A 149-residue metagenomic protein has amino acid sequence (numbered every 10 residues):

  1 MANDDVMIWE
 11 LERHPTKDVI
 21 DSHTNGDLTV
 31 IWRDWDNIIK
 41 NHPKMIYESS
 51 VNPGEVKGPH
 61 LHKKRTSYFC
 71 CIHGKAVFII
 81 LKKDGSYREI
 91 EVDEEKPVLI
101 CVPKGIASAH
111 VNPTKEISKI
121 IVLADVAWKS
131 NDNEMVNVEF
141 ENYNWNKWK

Functional and structural regions predicted by a protein language model:
M1-L99, K115-K149: Non-catalytic, conserved peripheral segments adjacent to functional cores
G105-I106: Alpha-helix/helix-capping structural signal
H110-P113: Asparagine-centered strand-capping/turn motif at beta-strand->loop junctions
